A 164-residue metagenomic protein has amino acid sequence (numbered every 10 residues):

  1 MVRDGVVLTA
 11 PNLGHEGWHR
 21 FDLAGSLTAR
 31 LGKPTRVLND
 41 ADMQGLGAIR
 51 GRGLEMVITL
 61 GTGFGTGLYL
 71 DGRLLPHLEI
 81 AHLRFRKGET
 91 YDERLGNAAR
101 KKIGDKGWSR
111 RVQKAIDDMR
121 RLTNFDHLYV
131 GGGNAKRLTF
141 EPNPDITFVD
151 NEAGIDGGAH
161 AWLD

Functional and structural regions predicted by a protein language model:
M1-L54, R94, N143-D164: Glycine-rich phosphate-binding loop and adjoining helix at the ATP-binding site of ATP-dependent phosphoryl-transfer
R3-G5, T66, L138: Glycine/Thr-rich phosphate-binding loops of Rossmann-like dinucleotide-binding domains
F21-A41, L74-K114: Glycine-rich phosphate-binding loop plus the immediately following alpha-helix
N39-A41, L60-T62, G132-G133: Fold-independent oxyanion-binding glycine-rich loops and adjacent beta-strand/coil segments at enzyme active sites
A48-I49, L68-L70, L78-E79, F140-P142 (+1 more regions): Short, well-ordered secondary-structure micro-motifs
A48-R52, V57-L60, R120-T123: Solvent-exposed alpha-helices and their adjacent loops that cap or buttress functional pockets in soluble metabolic
G53-H77: Gly/Thr-rich phosphate-binding beta-strand-loop-beta motif of the actin/hexokinase/Hsp70
E89-Y129, G133-D164: Adenine-nucleotide phosphate-binding core of ATP-dependent small-molecule kinases
